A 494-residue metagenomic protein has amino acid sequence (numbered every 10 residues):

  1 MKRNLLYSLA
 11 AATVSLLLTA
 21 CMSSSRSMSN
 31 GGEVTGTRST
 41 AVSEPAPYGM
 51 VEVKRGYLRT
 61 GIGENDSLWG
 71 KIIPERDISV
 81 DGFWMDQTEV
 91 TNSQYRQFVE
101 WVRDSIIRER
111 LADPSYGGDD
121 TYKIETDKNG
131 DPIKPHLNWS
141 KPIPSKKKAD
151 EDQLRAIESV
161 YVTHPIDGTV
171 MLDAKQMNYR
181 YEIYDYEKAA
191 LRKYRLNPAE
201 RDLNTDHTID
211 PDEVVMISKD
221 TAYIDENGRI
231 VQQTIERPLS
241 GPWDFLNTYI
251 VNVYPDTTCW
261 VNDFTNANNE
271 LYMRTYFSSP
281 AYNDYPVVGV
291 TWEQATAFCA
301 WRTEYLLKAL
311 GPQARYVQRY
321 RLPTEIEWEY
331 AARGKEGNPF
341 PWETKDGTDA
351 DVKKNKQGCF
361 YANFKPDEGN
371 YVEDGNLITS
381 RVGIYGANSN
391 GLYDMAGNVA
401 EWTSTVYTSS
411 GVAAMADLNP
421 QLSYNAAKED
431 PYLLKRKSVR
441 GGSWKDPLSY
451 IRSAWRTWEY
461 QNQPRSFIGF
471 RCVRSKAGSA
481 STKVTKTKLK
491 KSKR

Functional and structural regions predicted by a protein language model:
M1-A10: Bacterial N-terminal signal peptides that target proteins for export
T19-A20: C-terminal motif of bacterial Sec signal peptides marking the signal peptidase cleavage site
S25-G31, E52-V53, R59, E64 (+6 more regions): Functional-site microenvironments in short loops/helix caps that host divalent-cation chemistry
G31-E44: A short, compositionally biased domain-edge/stem linker segment
R38-T40, I72-I73, N425-A427, R456-Q461: Short, P/G- and charge-enriched loop/turn segments at secondary-structure junctions
S43-G118, G130-P132, H136-K141, S145-S279 (+2 more regions): A short glycine-rich, aromatic-capped structural motif
V99-V102, I106, K476, A480 (+1 more regions): Pro/Ala/Gly-rich low-complexity, hydrophilic intrinsically disordered segments
S466-T482: Short, structured beta-strand segments at or near domain termini in extracellular proteins/domains
